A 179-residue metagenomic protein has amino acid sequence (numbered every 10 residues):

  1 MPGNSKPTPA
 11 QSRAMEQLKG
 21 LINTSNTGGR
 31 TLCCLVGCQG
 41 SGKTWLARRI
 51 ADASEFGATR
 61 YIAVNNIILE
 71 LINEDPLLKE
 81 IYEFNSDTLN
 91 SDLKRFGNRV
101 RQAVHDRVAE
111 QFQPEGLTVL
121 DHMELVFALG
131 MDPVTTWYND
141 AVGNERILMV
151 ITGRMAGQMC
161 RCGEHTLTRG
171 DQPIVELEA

Functional and structural regions predicted by a protein language model:
M1-N23: N-terminal pre-Walker A segment at the start of P-loop NTPase domains
G28-L46: Walker A/P-loop nucleotide-binding motif
R30-C34, L117-V119, R146-L148: Residue-level preference for the first positions of well-ordered beta-strands
T44-G57: P-loop NTPase Walker A phosphate-binding motif
G57-I81: AAA+/P-loop NTPase substrate/partner-engagement loops
K79, E83-R107: Short glycine-rich substrate-engagement loop in P-loop NTPases that contacts/grips substrate
R107-M131: Conserved P-loop NTPase "ATPase switch" module shared by AAA+ and STAND
M123-A179: Replace "adjacent to P-loop NTPase cores in ATP/GTP-dependent enzymes" with "adjacent to NTP-binding cores
